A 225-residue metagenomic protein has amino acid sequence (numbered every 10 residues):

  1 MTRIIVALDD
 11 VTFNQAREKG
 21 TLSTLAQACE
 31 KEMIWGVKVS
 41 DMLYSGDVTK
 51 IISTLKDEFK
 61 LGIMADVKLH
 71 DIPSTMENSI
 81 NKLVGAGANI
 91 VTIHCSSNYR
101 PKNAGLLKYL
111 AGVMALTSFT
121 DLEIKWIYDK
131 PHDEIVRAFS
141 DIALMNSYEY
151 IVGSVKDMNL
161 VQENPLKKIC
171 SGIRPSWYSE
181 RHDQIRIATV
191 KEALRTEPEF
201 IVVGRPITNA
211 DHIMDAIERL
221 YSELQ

Functional and structural regions predicted by a protein language model:
R3-L8, W35-V39, I63-V67, V91-I93 (+4 more regions): Hydrophobic faces of well-ordered beta-strands that scaffold small-molecule active sites in alpha/beta enzyme cores
L8, F13-K50, P73-M76, G153 (+1 more regions): Conserved alpha/beta-domain cores
V11, D71-L160, N164-K167, R174-E180: Conserved anion-binding
L22, A26, I52, I80 (+3 more regions): Generic hydrophobic/aromatic pocket-lining and core-packing "Φ" positions
E32, E58, A86, N146 (+1 more regions): Structural motif
L43, D157-M158, I207, I213: Alpha-helix capping/helix-boundary segments
S45, T49-V67, N103-V113, L160-Y178 (+1 more regions): Alpha-helix-loop-beta-strand connector modules within alpha/beta enzyme cores
A86-Y99, P175-W177, R186-A216: Glycine-rich phosphate-binding active-site loops on the catalytic face of alpha/beta enzymes
